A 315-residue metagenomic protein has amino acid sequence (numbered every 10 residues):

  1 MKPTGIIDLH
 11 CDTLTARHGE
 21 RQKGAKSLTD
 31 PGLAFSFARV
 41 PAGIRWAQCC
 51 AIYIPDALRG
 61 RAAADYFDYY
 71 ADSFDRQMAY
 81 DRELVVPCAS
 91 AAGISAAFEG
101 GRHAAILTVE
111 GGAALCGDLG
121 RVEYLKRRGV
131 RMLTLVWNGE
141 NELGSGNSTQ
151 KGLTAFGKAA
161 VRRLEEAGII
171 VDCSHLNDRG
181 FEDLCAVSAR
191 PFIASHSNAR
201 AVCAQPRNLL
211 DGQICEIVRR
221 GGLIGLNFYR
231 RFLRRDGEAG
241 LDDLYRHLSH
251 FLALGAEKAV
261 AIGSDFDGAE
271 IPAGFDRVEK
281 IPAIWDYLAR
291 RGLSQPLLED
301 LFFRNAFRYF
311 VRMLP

Functional and structural regions predicted by a protein language model:
M1-K2, P315: Basic/polar N-terminal segments that are highly enriched at the extreme N-terminus, encompassing both cleavable
K2-N227, R231-R234, Y245, S249-L252 (+3 more regions): Extended, charged catalytic domains and RNA/DNA-binding interfaces, predominantly in divalent-metal-using enzymes
Y53-P55, G268, F303-R308: A short, acidic, flexible beta-alpha connecting loop/helix-capping segment that sits on the rim of active
R61, D236-G237, G274-F275: Second-shell loop/turn segments in exported
I193, A261, E299-F303: Beta-strand segments within the central parallel beta-sheet cores of soluble alpha/beta enzyme folds
F228, G255-V278: Short acidic/histidine-rich active-site segments
A239, R246-H250, G255, R304-N305 (+1 more regions): C-terminal functional module detector
D276-P315: Mid-to-C-terminal alpha-helical segments outside catalytic/metal-binding sites
